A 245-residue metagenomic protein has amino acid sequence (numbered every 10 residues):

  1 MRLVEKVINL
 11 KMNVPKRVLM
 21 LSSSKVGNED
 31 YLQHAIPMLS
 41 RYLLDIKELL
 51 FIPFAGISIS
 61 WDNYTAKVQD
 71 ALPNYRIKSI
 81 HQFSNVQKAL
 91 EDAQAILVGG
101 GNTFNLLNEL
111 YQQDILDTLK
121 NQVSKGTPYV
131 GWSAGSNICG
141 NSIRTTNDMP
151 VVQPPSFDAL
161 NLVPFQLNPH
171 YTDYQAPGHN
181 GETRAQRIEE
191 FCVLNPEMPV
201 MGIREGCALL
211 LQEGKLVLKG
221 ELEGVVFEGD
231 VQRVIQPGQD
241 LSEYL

Functional and structural regions predicted by a protein language model:
V7, N13-D45, G56, D62-N63 (+2 more regions): C-terminal and late-domain segments of enzyme folds
D30-K88: ATP/NTP phosphate-donor binding region
L49, I96, S133, L167 (+1 more regions): A residue-level signal for conserved active-site and pocket-lining positions in enzyme catalytic cores
L90-E91, V123: A short, aliphatic-rich alpha-helical micro-motif
D92-G101, T118: Hydrophobic alpha-helical segments and helix pairs
L97-G100, V123-S142: Catalytic nucleophile loop
T103-Q113, P177: Glycine/threonine-rich flexible loop motifs
Q113-G126: Catalytic-core regions built around general acid/base machinery
